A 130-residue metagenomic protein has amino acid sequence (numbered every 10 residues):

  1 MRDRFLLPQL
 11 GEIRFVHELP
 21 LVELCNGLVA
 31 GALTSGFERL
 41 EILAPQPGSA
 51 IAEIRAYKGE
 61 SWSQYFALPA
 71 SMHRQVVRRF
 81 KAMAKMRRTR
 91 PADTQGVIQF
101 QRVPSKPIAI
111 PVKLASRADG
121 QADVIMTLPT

Functional and structural regions predicted by a protein language model:
R2-T130: N-terminal "pre-motor" subdomain/linker immediately upstream of P-loop NTPase catalytic cores
